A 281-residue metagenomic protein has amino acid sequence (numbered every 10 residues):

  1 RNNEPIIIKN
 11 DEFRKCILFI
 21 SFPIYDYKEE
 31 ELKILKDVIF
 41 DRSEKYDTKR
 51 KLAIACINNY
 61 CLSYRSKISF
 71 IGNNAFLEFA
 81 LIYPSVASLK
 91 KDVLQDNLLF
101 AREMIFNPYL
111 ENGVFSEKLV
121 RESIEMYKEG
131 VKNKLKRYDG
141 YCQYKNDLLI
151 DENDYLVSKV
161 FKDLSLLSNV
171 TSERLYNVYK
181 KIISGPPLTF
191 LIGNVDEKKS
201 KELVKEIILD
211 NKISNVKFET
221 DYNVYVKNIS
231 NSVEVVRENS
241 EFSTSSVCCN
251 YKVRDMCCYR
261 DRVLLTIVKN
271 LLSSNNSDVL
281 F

Functional and structural regions predicted by a protein language model:
R1, I150-F161, S165-L166, K181-M256: An aromatic/glycine/proline-enriched structural segment found at the starts of mature extracellular/organellar domains
R1-C16: N- or domain-start disorder-to-order transition segments that initiate the globular core
F13-L32, D37, K49-E103, K132 (+4 more regions): M16 family metallopeptidases and their MPP-like homologs
L32, K49, A53-C56, L98 (+6 more regions): Extracytoplasmic/secreted envelope proteins and their assembly/folding machinery, especially bacterial periplasmic
V38-Y46: Catalytic Zn2+-binding segment of zinc metalloproteases
K49-I54, F100, N107-K132, V216-K227: Acidic/histidine-enriched alpha-helical segments
T244, R254-C257, D261-S274: A conserved active-site cap/scaffold subdomain adjacent to cofactor or substrate pockets
